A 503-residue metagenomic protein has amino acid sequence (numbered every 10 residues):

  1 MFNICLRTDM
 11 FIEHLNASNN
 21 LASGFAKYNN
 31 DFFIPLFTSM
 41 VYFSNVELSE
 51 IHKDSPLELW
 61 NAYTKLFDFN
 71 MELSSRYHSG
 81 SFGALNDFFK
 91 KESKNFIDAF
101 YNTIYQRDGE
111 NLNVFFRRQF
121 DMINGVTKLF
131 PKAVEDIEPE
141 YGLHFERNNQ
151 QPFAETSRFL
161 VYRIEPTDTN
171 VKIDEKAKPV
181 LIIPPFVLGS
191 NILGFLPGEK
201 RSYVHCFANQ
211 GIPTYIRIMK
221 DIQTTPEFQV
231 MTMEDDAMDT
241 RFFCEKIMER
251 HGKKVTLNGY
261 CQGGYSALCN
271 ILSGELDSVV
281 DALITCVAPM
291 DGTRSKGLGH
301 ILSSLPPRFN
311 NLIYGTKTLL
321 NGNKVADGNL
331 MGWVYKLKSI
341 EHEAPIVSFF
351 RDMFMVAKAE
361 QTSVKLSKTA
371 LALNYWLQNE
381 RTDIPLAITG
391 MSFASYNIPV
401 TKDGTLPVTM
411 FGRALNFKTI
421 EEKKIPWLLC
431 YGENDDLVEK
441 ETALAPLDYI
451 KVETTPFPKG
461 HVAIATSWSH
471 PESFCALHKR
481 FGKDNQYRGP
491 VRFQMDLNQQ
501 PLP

Functional and structural regions predicted by a protein language model:
N16, N20-E110, K253, S266-G390: Alpha/beta-hydrolase-fold enzymes
D136, E140, E146-Q223: Short, surface-exposed "cap/lid" segments of acyl-processing enzymes
I222-E227, A237-V255, L268: Conserved acidic catalytic loop of the alpha/beta-hydrolase fold
L257-A267: Gly/Ala-rich beta-loop-alpha elbow adjacent to hydrolase catalytic centers
S395-T419: Active-site nucleophile elbow and catalytic-triad environment of alpha/beta-hydrolase enzymes
K423, L429-Y431, D435: Short beta-strand/loop motif that positions the catalytic acidic residue of the alpha/beta-hydrolase fold
D436-T442: Conserved alpha/beta-hydrolase "acid-adjacent" motif
D448-P503: Catalytic active-site module of serine/aspartate enzymes centered on a nucleophile-bearing elbow/loop
